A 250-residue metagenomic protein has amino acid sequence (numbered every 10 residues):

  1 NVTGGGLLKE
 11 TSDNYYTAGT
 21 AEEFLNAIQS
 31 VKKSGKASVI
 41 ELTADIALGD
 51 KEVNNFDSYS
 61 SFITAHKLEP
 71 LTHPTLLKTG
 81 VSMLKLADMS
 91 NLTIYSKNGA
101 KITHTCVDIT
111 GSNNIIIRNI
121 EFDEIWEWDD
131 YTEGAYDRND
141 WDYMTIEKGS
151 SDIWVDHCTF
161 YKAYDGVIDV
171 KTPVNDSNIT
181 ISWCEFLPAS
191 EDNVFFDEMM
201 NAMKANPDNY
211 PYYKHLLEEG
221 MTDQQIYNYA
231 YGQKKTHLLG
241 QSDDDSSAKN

Functional and structural regions predicted by a protein language model:
N1-E41: Acidic Gly/Asp/Thr-rich repetitive segments characteristic of extracellular carbohydrate-active and adhesion proteins
L8-E10, D142, D244: Intrinsically disordered, low-complexity, compositionally biased regions/tails
D13, N139-W141, D165: Short, solvent-exposed beta-strand edge segments and adjacent coil->beta transition regions
A21-E23, N98-I102: Short beta->alpha connector loops
Q29-K36, G49-T93, K101-N119, E124-S150 (+1 more regions): Extracellular beta-strand-rich solenoid/capping regions of secreted or surface-exposed proteins that bind or remodel
S90-N91, Y95-N98, N113-W126, S150-Y164 (+1 more regions): Right-handed parallel beta-helix
